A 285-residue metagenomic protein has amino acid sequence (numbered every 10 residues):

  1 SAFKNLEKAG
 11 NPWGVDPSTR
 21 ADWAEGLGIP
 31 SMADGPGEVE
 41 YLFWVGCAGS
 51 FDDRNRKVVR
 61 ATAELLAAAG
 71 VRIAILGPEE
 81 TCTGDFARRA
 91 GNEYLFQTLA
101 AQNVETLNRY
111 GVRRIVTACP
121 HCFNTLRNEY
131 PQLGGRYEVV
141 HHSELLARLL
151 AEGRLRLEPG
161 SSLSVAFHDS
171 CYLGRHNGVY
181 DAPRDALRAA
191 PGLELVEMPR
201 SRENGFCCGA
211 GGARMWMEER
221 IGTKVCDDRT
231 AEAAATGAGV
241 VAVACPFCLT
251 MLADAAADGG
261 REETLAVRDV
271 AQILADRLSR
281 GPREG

Functional and structural regions predicted by a protein language model:
S1-A118, F123-Y130: Iron-sulfur-cluster electron-transfer modules
P36-Y41, P159-V165: A short, charged/proline- and glycine-enriched loop that marks the coil->beta-strand transition at the N-terminal
V45-S50, E79-A90, V116-T125, A166-N177 (+2 more regions): Local cysteine-cluster metal-coordination motifs and their immediate loop/turn environment, predominantly Fe-S cluster
F51-V58, L149, Y172-A189: Active-site glycine- and acidic-residue-rich loops that bind and position anionic ligands or nucleotide-like cofactors
R60-I73, Y180-E194: Short helix-loop-beta junction
L133-S162, R200-E203, A257-G285: Short, flexible loop segments at boundaries between secondary-structure elements
L193-P199, M217-C226: Long, compositionally biased charged/polar accessory segments in the mid-to-C-terminal portions of proteins
I221-G239: A short, acidic, amphipathic alpha-helical segment used as a generic capping/interface helix at domain edges
